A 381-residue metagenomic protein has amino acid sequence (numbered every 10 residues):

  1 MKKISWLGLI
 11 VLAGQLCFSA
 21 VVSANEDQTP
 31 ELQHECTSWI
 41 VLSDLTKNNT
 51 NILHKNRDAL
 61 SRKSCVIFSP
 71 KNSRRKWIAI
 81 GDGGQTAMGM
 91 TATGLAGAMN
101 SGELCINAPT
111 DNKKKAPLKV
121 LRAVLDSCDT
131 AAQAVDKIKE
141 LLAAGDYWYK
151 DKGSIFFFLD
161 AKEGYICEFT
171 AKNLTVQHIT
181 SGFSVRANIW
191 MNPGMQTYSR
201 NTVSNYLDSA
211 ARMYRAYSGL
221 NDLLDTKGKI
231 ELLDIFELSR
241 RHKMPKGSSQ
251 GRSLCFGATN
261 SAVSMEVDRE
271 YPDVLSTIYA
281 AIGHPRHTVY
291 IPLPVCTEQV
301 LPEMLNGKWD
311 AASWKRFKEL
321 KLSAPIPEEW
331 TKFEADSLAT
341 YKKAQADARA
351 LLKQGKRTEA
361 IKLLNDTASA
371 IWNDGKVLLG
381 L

Functional and structural regions predicted by a protein language model:
M1-S5: Positively charged n-region of N-terminal signal peptides that target proteins for export
W6-L7, L379: Short, aromatic- and cysteine-enriched interfacial helices/patches that mediate contacts at lipid membranes
G8-S19: Bacterial N-terminal signal peptides
S19, Q133, D146, W372 (+1 more regions): Residue-level signal for secondary-structure boundary elements
V21-N25: Sec-dependent signal peptide cleavage junction
D27-L95, M99-D126, L159-L381: C-terminal, well-structured catalytic/ligand-binding subdomain of enzymes
K115-S154: Intrinsically disordered, low-complexity linker/loop segments enriched in Gly/Pro and charged/polar residues
